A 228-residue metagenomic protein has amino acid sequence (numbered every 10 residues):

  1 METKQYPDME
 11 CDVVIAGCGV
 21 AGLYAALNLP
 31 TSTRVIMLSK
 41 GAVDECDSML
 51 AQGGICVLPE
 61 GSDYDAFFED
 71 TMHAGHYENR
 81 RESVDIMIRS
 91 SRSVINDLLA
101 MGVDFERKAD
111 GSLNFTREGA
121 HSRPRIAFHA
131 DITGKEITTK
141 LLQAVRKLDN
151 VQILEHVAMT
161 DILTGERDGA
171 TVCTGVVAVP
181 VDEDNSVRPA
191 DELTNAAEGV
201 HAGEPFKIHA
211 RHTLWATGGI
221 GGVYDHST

Functional and structural regions predicted by a protein language model:
M1-T3, G22-L23, V200-G203: A generic local structural motif
K4-Q5, K40-T174, V179-P180, D184-N185 (+3 more regions): Conserved N-terminal/central alpha/beta ligand/cofactor-binding core
D8-C11, V187-L193, A197-H212: Core beta-strand elements of the Rossmann-like FAD/NAD(P) dinucleotide-binding domain in flavoenzyme oxidoreductases
V13-M37: N-terminal Rossmann-like FAD-binding beta1-loop-alpha1 element of flavoenzymes
I15-A16, M37-S39, F105-K108, I153-E155 (+2 more regions): General beta-strand structural signal in soluble alpha/beta enzymes
C18, A130, G203-F206, Y224-T228: Alpha-helix N-cap/helix-initiation motif
D63-F67, I208-L214: Short coil-to-beta-strand
H212-T228: Glycine-rich loop(s) and the adjacent beta-strand/alpha-helix scaffold that form part
